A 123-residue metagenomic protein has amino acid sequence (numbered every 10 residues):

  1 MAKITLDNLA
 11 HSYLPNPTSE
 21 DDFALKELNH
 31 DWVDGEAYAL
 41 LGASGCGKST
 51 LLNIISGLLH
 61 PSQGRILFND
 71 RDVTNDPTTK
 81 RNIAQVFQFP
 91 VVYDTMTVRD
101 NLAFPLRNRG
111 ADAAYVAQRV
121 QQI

Functional and structural regions predicted by a protein language model:
L6-L9, S19-V33, G64: Conserved beta-strand
Y38-A39, Q85: Short beta-strand immediately N-terminal to the Walker A/P-loop
L41-A43: The feature captures the beta-strand-to-loop junction immediately N-terminal to the Walker
S56: Helix-to-loop junction immediately C-terminal to a conserved catalytic motif
S62-R65, Y115: Conserved coupling/switch loops of ABC nucleotide-binding domains, chiefly the family-specific signature
G64-D72: Conserved ABC transporter NBD signature motif
D72-F89, N108, A113-A117: ABC ATPase NBD coupling module
M96-F104: Short coil-to-helix segment of the ABC ATPase nucleotide-binding domain corresponding to the Q-loop/switch region
